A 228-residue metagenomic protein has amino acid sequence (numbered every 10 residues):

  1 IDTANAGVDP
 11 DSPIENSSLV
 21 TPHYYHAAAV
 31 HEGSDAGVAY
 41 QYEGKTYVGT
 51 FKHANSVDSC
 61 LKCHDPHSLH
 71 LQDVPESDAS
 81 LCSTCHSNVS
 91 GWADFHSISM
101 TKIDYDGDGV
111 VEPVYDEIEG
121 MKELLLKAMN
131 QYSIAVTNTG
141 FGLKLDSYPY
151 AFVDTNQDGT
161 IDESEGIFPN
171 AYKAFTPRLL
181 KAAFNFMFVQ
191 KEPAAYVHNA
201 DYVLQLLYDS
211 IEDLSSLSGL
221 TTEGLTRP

Functional and structural regions predicted by a protein language model:
I1-P228: C-type cytochrome heme-c attachment and multiheme electron-transfer modules
